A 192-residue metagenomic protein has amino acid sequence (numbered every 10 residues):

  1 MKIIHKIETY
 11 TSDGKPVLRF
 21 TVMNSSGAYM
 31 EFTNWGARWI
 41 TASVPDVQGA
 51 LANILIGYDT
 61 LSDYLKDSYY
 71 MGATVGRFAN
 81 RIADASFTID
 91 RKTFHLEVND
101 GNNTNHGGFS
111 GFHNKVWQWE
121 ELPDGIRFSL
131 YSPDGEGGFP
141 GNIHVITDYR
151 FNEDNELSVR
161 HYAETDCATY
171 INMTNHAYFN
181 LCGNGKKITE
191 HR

Functional and structural regions predicted by a protein language model:
M1-R192: An exposed, glycine/acidic-rich loop-and-rim segment of catalytic or binding clefts
